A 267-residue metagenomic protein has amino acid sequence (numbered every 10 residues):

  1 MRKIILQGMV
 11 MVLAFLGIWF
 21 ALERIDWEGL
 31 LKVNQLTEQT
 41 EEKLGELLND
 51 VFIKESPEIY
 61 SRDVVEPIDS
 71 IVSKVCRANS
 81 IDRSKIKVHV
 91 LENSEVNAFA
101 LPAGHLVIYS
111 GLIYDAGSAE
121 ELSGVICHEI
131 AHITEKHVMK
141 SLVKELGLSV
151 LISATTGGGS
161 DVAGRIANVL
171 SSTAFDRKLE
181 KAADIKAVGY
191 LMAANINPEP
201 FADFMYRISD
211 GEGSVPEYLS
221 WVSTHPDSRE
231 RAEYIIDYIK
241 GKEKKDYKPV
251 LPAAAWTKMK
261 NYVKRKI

Functional and structural regions predicted by a protein language model:
M1-I267: A Zn2+-metalloprotease active-site environment signal
